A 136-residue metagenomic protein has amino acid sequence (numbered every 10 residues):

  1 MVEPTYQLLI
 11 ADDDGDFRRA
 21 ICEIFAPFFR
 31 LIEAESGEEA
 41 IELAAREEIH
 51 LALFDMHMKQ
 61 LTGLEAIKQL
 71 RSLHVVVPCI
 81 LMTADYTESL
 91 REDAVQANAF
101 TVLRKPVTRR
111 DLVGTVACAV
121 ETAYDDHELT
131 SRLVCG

Functional and structural regions predicted by a protein language model:
G15-I32: Two-component/phosphorelay signaling modules centered on CheY-like receiver
E33-L51: Acidic, metal-coordinating helix/loop segments flanking the phosphotransfer/catalytic sites of two-component signaling
S36-E39, T62-K68: Acidic catalytic/metal-coordinating carboxylates
M58: Receiver (REC) domain active-site loop signature in two-component systems and cognate sites in sensor histidine kinases
E65, Y86-T101: Alpha4 helix (beta4-alpha4-beta5 surface) of REC/receiver domains from two-component response regulators
S89, V107-V116, E128: C-terminal output helix
T122-G136: CheY-like receiver
